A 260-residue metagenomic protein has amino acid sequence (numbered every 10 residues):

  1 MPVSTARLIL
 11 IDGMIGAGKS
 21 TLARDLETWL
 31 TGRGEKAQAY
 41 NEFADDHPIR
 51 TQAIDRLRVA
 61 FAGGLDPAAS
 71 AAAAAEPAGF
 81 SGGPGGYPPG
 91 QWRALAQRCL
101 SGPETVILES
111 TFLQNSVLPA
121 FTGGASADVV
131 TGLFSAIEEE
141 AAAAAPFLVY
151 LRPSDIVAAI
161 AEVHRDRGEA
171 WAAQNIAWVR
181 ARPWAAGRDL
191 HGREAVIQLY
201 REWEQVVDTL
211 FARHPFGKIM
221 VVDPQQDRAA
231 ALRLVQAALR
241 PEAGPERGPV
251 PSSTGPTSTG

Functional and structural regions predicted by a protein language model:
I11: Hydrophobic anchor at the beta1->P-loop junction of P-loop NTPases
M14: P-loop (Walker A) phosphate-binding loop of NTP-binding proteins
K19: Conserved lysine of the Walker
L22: Hydrophobic positions on the alpha1 helix immediately C-terminal to the Walker A/P-loop
T28-A74: Conserved substrate/cofactor phosphate-moiety recognition/catalytic segment in nucleotide-dependent phosphotransferases
A72-A144: Glycine-rich phosphate-binding loop used to anchor ATP phosphates in small-molecule kinases, encompassing both
E109-S110, V130-V179: Conserved phosphate-donor/acceptor-positioning beta-strand/loop module used by diverse small-molecule
A177-G255, G260: NTP-dependent small-molecule kinase module
